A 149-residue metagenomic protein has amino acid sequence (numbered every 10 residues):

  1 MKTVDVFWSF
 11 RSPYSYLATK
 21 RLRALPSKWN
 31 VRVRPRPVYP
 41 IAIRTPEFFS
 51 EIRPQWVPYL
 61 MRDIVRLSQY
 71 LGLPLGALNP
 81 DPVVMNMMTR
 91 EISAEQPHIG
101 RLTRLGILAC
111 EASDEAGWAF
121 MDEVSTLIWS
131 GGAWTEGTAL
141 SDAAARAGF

Functional and structural regions predicted by a protein language model:
M1, I41-A42, A147: Generic detector of short, locally flexible boundary/turn motifs and exposed helical patches
M1-V4, A24-P26: Contiguous N-terminal and early-domain "leader" segments and peripheral loops that mark the onset or edge of a domain
K2-S12: Short active-site neighborhood of thiol/selenol oxidoreductases, capturing the structured segment around
R11-Y14, L60, L140: Generic hydrophobic secondary-structure packing signal
Y14-S15, A133: Alpha-helix N-cap/loop-to-helix initiation residues
Y16-I128: Structural alpha/beta surface segment adjacent to cysteine/selenocysteine redox centers across thiol/disulfide enzymes
A116-F149: Conserved acidic, metal-coordinating active-site core of Asp-based, Mg2+-dependent phosphoryl-transfer enzymes
